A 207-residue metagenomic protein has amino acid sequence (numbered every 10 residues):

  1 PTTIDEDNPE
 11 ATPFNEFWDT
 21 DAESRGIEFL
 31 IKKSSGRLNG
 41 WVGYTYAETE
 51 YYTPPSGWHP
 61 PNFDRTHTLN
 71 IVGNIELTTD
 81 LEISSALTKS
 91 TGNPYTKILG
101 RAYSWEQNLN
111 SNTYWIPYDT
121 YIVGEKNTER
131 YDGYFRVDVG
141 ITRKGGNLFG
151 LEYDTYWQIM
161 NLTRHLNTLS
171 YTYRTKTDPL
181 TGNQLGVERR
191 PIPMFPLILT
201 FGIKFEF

Functional and structural regions predicted by a protein language model:
P1-D7, A11-D21, P55-N62, I98-Y103 (+3 more regions): Extracellular/periplasm-exposed beta-strand and loop segments of Gram-negative cell-envelope proteins, dominated by
T2-K97: Gram-negative outer-membrane beta-barrel transporters
N15, S24-R25, V137-V139, L151: Outer-membrane beta-barrel pore domains
K32-G36, N74-D80, T142-G146, L162 (+1 more regions): Structural signature of outer-membrane beta-barrel channels/translocons
R37-Y44, N70, D80-S84, Y134-D138 (+2 more regions): Outer-membrane beta-barrel architecture
D64-H67, L77, G124, V137-G140 (+1 more regions): Short amphipathic alpha-helical surface micro-motifs
K89-P117, D132-R136, R143-F207: C-terminal beta-signal and adjacent terminal beta-strands/loops of Gram-negative outer-membrane beta-barrel proteins
